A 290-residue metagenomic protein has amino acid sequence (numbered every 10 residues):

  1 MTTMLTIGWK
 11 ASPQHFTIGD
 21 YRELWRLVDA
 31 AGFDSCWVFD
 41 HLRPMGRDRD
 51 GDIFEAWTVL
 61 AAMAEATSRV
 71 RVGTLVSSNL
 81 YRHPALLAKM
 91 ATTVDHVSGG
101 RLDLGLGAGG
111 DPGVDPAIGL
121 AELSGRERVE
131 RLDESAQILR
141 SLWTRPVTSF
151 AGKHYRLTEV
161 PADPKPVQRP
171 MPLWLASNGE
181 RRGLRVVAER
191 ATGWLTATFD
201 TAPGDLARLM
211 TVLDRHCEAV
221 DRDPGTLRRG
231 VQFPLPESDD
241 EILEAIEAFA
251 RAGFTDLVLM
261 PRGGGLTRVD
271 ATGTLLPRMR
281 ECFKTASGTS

Functional and structural regions predicted by a protein language model:
M1-S290: Active-site-adjacent structural elements that line small-molecule/cofactor binding pockets in enzymes
